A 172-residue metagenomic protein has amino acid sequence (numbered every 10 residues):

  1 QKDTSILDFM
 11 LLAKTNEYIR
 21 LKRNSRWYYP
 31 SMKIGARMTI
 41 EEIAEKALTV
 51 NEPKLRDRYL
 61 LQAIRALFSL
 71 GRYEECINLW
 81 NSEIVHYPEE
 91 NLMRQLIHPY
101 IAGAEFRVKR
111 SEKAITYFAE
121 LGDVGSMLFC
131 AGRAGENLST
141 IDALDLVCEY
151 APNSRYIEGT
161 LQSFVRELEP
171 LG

Functional and structural regions predicted by a protein language model:
Q1-G172: Acidic, polar-rich low-complexity tracts and alpha-helical solenoid repeat scaffolds
